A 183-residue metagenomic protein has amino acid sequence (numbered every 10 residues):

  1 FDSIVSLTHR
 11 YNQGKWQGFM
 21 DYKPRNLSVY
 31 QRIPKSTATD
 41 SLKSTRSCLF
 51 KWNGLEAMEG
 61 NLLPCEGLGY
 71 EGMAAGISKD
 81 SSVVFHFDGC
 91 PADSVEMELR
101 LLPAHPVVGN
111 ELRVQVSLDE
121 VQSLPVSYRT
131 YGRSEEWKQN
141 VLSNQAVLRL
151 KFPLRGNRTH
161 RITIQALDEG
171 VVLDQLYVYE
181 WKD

Functional and structural regions predicted by a protein language model:
F1-D183: Extracytoplasmic
